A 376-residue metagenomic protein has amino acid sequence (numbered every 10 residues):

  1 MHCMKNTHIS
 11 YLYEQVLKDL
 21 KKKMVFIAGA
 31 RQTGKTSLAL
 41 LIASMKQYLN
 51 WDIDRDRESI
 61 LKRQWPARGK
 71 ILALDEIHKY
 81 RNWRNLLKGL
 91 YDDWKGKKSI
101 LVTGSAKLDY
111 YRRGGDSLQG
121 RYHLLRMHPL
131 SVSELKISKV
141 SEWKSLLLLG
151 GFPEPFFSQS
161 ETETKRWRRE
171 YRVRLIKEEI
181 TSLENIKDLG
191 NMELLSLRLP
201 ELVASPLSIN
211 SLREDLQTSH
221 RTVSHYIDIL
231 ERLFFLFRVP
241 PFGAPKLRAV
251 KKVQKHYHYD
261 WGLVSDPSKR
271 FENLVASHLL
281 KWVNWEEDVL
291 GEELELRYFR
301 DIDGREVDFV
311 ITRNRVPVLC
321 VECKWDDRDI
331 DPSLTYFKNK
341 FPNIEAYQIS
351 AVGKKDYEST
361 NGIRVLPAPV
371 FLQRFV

Functional and structural regions predicted by a protein language model:
M1-V16: N-terminal pre-Walker A segment at the start of P-loop NTPase domains
H2, K97, S105-N210: Interdomain motor-coupling "hinge/lid" segment immediately C-terminal to the ATP-binding subdomain of NTP-driven enzymes
I27: Hydrophobic anchor at the beta1->P-loop junction of P-loop NTPases
K35: Conserved lysine of the Walker
L38: Hydrophobic positions on the alpha1 helix immediately C-terminal to the Walker A/P-loop
I60-L101: Conserved nucleotide-sensing/catalytic segment adjacent to the nucleotide-binding pocket in NTP-handling enzymes
P129, K354-V376: Domain-level recognition of nuclease-like catalytic cores that cleave nucleotide substrates
E161-P317: Accessory nucleic acid-recognition modules appended to NTPase machines
